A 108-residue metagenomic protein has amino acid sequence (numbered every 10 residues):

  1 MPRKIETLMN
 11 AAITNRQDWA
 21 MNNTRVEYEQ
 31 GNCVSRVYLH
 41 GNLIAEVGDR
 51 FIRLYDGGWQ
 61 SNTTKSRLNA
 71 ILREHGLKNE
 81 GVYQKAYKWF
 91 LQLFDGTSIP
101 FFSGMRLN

Functional and structural regions predicted by a protein language model:
M1-N108: Terminal leader/tail segments of proteins
